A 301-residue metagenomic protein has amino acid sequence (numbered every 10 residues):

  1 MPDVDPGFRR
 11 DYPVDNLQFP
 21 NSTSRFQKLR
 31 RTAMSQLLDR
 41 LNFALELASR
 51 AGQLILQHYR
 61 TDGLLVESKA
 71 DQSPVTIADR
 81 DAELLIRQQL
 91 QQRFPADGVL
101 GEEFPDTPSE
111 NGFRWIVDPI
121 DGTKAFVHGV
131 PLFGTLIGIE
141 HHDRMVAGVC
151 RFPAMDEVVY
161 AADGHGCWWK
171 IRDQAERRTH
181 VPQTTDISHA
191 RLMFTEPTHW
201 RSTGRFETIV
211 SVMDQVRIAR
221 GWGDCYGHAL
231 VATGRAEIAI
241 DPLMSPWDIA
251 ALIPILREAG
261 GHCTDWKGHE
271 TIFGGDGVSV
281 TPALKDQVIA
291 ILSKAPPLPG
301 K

Functional and structural regions predicted by a protein language model:
M1, G7-R10: A cross-taxon signal for low-complexity, glycine/charged-rich
R25-I120, A283, Q287, S293 (+1 more regions): N-terminal subdomain of lithium-sensitive/metallo-dependent phosphomonoesterases centered on the IMPase/IPPase/PAP
I55, D79, L90, T123 (+6 more regions): Residue-level signal for inorganic ion chemistry
S73, D79, E83, E102 (+6 more regions): Acidic active-site catalytic centers that drive phospho-/nucleotidyl reactions and related ester hydrolyses
S109-W168: DPxDG-like acidic metal-binding loop motif
E140-R144, A154, D163-G166, R172-D173 (+3 more regions): Short loop segments at secondary-structure junctions
H180-K301: An extended, acidic
